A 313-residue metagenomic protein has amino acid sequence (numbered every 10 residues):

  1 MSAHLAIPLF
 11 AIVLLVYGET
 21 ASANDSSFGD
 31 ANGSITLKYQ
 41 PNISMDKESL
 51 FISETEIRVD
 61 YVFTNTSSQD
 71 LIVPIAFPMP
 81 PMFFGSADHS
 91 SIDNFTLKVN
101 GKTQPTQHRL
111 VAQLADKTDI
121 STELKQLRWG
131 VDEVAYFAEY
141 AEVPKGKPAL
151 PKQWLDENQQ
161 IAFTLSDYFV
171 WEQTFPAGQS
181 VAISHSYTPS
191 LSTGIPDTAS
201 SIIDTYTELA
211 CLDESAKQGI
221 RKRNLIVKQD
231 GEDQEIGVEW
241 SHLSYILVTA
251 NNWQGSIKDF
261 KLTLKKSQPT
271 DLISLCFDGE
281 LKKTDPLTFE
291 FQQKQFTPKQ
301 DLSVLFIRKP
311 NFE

Functional and structural regions predicted by a protein language model:
M1-P8: Bacterial N-terminal signal peptides that target proteins for export
Y17-G18: N-terminal signal peptide c-region/cleavage motif recognized by signal peptidases
A21-E54: N-terminal, polar/Ser/Thr-rich
S53-S67, P78-P80, E239-N252, F260: Short beta-strand elements of extracellular/lumenal beta-sandwich folds
V59-F63, I75-F77, W171-D204, F260-K266 (+1 more regions): Short, hydrophobic/aromatic-enriched beta-strand segments in well-ordered soluble domains
A76-D119, R128-V134, E214-L225, Q254-C276: Solvent-exposed beta-hairpin/edge-strand motifs
L97-V99, T103-A199, V248-T249, Q293-P298: A surface-exposed beta-strand-loop module
N158, W171-Q173, E208-E313: Intrinsically disordered, low-complexity linkers and stems that provide flexible hinges in membrane-associated
